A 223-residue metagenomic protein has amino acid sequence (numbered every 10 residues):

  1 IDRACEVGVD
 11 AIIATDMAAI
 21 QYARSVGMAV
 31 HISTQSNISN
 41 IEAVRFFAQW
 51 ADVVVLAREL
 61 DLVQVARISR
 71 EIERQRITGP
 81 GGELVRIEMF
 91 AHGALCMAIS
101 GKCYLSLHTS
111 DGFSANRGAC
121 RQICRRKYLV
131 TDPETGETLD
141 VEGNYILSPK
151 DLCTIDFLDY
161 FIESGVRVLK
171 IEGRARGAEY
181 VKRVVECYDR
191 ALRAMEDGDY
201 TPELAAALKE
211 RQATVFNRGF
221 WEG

Functional and structural regions predicted by a protein language model:
I1-F46: N-terminal active-site wall of soluble small-molecule enzyme domains
C5, A14, A29-H31, R45 (+1 more regions): Surface-exposed amphipathic alpha-helical tracts and adjacent flexible/coil segments at the periphery of soluble enzymes
W50: Catalytic domains of carbohydrate-active enzymes, especially glycoside hydrolases
